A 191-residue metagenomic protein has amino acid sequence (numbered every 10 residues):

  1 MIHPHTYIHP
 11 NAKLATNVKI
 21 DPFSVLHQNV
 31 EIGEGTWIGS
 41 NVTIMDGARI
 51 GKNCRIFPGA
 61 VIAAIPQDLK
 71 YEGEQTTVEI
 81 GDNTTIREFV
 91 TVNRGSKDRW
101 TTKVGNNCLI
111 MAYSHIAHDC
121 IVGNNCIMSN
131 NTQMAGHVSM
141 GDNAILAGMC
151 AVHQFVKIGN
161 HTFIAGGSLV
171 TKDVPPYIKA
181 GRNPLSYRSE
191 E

Functional and structural regions predicted by a protein language model:
I2-G181: Structural signal for interior beta-strand "rungs" in well-ordered beta-sheet cores of soluble enzyme domains
E190-E191: Conserved small/polar residues in nucleotide/adenosyl-binding loops
